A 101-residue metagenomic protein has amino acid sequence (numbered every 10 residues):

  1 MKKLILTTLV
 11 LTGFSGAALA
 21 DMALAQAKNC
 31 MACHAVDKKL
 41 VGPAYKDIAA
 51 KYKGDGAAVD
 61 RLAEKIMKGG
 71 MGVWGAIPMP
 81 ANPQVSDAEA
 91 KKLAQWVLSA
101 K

Functional and structural regions predicted by a protein language model:
M1-L19: Classic N-terminal secretory signal peptides
I5, V10-L11, Y52, V59-D60 (+2 more regions): Extracytoplasmic c-type cytochrome modules immediately beyond a signal peptide or single-pass transmembrane anchor
F14-S15, A50, G54, M71 (+1 more regions): Residue-level marker of structural boundaries
L19-V36: Sequence/structural segment immediately N-terminal to covalent heme-attachment motifs in c-type and related
A23, V97-K101: Short hydrophobic/aromatic patches at helix-to-coil boundaries
A32, V41-Y52, K65-A94: Axial heme c-ligation environment in periplasmic c-type cytochrome domains
D37, G56, G69-V73, A100-K101: A general structural signal marking secondary-structure boundaries and capping sites
